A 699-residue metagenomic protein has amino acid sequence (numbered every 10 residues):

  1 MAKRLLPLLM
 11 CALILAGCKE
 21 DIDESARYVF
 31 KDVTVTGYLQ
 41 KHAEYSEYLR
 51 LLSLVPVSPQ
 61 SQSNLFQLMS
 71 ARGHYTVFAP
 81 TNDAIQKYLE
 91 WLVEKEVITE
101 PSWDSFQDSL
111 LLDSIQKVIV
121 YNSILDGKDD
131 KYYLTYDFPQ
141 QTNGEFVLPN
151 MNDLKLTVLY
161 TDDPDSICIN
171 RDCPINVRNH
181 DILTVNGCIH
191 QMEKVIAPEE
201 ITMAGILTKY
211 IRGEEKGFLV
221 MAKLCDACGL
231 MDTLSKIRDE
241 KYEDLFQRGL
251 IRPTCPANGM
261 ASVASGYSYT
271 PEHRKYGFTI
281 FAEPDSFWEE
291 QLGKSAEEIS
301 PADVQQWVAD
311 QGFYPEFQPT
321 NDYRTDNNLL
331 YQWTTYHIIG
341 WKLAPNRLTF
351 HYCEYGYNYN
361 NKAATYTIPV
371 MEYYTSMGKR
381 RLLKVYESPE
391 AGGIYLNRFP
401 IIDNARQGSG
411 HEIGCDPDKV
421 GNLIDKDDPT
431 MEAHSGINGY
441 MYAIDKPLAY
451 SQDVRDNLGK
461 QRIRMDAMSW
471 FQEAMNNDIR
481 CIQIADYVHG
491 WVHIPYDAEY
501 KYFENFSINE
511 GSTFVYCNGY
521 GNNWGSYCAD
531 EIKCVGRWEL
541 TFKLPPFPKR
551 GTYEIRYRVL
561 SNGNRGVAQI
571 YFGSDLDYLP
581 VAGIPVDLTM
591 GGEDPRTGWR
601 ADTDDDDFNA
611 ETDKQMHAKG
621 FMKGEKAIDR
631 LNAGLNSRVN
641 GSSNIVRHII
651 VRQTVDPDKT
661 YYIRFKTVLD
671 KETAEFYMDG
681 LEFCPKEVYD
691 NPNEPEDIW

Functional and structural regions predicted by a protein language model:
M1-A16: Sec-dependent bacterial lipoprotein signal peptides
C18-W699: Mature, structured domains of secreted/extracytosolic soluble proteins
